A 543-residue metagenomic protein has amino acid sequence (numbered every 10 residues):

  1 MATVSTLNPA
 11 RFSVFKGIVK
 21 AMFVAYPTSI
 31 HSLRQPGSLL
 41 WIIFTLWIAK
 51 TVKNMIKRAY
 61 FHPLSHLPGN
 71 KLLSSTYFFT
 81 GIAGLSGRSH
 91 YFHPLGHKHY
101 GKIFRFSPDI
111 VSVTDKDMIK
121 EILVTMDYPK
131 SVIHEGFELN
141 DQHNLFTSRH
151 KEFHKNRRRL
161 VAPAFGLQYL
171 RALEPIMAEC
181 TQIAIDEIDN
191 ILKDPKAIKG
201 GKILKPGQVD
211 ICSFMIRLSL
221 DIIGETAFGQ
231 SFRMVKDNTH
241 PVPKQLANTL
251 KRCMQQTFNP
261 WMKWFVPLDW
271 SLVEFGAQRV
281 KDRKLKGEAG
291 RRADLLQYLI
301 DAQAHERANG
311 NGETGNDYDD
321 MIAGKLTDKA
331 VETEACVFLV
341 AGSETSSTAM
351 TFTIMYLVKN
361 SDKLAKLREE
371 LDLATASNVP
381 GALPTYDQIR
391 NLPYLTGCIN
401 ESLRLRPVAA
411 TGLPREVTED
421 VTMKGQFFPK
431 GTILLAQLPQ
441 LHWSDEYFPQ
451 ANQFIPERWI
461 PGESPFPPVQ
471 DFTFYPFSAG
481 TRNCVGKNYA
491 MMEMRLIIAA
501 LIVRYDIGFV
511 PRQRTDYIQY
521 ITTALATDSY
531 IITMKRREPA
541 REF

Functional and structural regions predicted by a protein language model:
M1-P9, F15-I18, L525-F543: C-terminal helix/juxtamembrane-tail motif
A2-N156, R171, P175-I183, L218 (+5 more regions): N-terminal membrane-proximal hinge/A-helix region immediately C-terminal to the signal-anchor transmembrane segment
L72, E174-A178, K199-K205, P241-N248 (+9 more regions): Cytochrome P450 I-helix active-site segment
K130-L139, A172-M350, K366: Cytochrome P450 heme-thiolate monooxygenase catalytic core
R159, P163, C336-V337, A341 (+6 more regions): Cytochrome P450 heme-thiolate "Cys pocket" and heme-binding signature region
D186-D194, F232, S361-K363, K487-L525: Cytochrome P450 heme-binding "Cys pocket" and the immediately downstream C-terminal segment
T345-V358, I497: Short, small-residue alpha-helix embedded
T418, T422, A436-P465: Conserved cytochrome P450 K-helix/beta-meander segment immediately N-terminal to the heme-binding cysteine loop
